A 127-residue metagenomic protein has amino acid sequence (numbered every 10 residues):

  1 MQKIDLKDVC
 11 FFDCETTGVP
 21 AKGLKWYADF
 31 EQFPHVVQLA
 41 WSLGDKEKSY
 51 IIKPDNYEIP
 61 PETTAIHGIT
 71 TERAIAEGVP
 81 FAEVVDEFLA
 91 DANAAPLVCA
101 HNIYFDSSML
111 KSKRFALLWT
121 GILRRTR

Functional and structural regions predicted by a protein language model:
Q2-F115: Conserved non-catalytic scaffold segment of RNase H-like nuclease domains
W119-R127: Conserved beta-strand -> loop -> alpha-helix junction used to position metal-binding or nucleic-acid-contacting
